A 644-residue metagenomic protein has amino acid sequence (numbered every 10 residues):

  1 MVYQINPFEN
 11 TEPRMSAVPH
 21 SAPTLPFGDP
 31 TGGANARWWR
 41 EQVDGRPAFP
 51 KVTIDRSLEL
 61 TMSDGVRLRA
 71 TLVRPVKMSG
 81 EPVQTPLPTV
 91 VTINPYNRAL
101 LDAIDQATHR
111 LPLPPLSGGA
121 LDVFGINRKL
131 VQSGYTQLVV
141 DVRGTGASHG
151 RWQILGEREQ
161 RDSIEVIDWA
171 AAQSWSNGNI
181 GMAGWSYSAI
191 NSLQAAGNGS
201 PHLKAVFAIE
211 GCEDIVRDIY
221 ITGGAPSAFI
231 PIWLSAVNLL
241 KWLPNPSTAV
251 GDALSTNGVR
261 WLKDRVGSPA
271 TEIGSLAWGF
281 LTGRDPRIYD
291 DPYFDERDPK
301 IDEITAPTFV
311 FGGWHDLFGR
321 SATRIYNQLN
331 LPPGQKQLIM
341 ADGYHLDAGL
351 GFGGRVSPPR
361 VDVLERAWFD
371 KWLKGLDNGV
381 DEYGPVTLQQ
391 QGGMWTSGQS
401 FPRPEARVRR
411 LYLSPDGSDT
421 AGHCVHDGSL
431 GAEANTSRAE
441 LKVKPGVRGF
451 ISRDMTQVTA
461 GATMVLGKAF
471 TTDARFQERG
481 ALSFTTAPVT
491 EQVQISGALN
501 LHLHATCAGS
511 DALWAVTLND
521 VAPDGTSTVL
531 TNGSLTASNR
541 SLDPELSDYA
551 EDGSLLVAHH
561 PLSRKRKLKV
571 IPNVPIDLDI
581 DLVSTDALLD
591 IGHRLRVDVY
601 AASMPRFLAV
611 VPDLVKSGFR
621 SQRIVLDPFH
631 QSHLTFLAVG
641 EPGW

Functional and structural regions predicted by a protein language model:
V2-P30, A99, H109-L116, A120-N127 (+2 more regions): Accessory cap/linker subdomain of secreted extracellular hydrolases
V2-P30, G354-W644: C-terminal, loop-rich substrate-recognition/catalytic regions characterized by aromatic stacking residues
E41-T85, T485, V489-E491: N-terminal cap/lid segment of alpha/beta-hydrolase-fold proteins
T71-R143, I154: N-terminal cap/lid subdomain of alpha/beta-hydrolase-fold enzymes
D122, I154-Q173: Alpha/beta-hydrolase active-site loop
S174-S186: Alpha/beta-hydrolase fold nucleophile elbow
I304, V310-G312: Short beta-strand/loop motif that positions the catalytic acidic residue of the alpha/beta-hydrolase fold
L317-T323: Conserved alpha/beta-hydrolase "acid-adjacent" motif
